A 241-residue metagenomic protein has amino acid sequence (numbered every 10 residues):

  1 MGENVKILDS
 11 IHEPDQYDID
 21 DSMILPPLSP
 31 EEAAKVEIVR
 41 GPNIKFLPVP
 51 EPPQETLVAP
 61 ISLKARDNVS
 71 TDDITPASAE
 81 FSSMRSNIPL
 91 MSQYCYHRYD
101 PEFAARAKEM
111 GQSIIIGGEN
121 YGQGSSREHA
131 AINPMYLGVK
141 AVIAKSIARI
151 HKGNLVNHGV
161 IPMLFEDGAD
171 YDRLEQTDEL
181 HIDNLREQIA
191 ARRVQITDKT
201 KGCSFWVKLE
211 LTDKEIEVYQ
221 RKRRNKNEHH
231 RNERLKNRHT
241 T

Functional and structural regions predicted by a protein language model:
M1-T241: Fe-S-dependent hydro-lyases/dehydratases of central metabolism
